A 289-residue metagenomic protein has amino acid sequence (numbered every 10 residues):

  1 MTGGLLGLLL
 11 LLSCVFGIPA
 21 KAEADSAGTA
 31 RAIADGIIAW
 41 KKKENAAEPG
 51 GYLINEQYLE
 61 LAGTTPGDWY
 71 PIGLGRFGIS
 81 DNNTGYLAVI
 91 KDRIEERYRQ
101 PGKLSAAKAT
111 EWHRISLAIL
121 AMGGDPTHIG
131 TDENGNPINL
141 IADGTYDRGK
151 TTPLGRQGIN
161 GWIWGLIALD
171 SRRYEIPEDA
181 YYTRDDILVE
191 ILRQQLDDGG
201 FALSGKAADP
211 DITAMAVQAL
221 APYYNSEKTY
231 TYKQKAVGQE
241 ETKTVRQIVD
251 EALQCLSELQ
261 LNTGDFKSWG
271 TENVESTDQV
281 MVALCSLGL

Functional and structural regions predicted by a protein language model:
M1-L9: Sec-dependent N-terminal signal peptides
L12-G28: Sec-dependent signal peptide cleavage junction
S26-A47: Primary recognition of N-terminal secretory signal peptides and signal-anchoring hydrophobic helices
G28, Y52-N82, L104-H128, T152-R184 (+2 more regions): An alpha-helical repeat/solenoid feature that recognizes helix-turn-helix modules
A30, A34, L87, K91 (+4 more regions): Core helices of alpha-solenoid repeat scaffolds
I37, K41, I90, I94 (+3 more regions): Buried hydrophobic core positions in alpha-solenoid tandem helical repeats
K91-S105: Solenoid-like repeat scaffolds
P137-G158: Asp-box/WD-like beta-propeller blade repeats and closely related beta-sheet repeat scaffolds
